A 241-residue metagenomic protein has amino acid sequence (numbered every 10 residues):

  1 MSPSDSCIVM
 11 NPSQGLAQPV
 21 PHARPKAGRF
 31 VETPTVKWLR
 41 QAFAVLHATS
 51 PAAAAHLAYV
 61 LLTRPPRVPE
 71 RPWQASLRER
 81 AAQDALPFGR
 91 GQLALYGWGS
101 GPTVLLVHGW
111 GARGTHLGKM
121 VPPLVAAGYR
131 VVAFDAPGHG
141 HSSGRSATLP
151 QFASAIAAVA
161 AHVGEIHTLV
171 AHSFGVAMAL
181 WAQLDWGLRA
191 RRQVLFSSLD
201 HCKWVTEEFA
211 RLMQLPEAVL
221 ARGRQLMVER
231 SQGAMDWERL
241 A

Functional and structural regions predicted by a protein language model:
S4-D5, R29-A85: An N-terminal hydrophobic leader/cap segment in hydrolases
A44, R189-A241: The alpha/beta-hydrolase serine catalytic core
Q83-W98: A short loop-to-beta-strand scaffold at the N-terminal edge of the catalytic core in hydrolase folds
G101, G109-A112: Active-site glycine-rich loops that stabilize anionic/oxyanionic intermediates across multiple enzyme folds
G114, V121-S143: Conserved alpha/beta-hydrolase
Q151-H167: Conserved acidic catalytic loop of the alpha/beta-hydrolase fold
T168-L169, Q193: Conserved alpha/beta-hydrolase fold motif
V170-A179: Gly/Ala-rich beta-loop-alpha elbow adjacent to hydrolase catalytic centers
